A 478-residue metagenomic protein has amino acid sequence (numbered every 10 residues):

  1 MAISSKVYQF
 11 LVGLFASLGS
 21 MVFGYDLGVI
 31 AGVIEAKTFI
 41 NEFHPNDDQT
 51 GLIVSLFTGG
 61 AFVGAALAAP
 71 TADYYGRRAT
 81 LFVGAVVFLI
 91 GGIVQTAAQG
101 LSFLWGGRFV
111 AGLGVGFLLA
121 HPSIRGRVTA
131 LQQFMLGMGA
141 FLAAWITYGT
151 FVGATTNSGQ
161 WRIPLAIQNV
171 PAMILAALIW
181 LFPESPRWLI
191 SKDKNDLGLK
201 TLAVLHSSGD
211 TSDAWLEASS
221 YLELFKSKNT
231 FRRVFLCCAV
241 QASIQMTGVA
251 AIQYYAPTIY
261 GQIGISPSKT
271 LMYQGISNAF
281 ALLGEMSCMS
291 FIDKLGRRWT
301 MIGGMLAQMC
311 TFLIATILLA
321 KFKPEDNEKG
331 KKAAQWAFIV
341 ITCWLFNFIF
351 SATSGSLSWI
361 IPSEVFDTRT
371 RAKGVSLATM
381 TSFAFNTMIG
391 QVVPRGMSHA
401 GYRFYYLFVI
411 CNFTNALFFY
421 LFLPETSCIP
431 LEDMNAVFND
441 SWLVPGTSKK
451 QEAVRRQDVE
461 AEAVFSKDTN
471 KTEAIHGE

Functional and structural regions predicted by a protein language model:
M1-H206, E217-E478: Alpha-helical transmembrane bundle of multi-pass membrane proteins
S208-D213: Short arginine-rich
